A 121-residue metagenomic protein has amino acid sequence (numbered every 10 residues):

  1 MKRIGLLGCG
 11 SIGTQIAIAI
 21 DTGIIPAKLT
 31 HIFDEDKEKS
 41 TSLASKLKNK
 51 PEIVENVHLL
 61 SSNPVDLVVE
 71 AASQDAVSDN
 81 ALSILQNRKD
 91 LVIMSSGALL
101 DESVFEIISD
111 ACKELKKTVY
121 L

Functional and structural regions predicted by a protein language model:
M1-G5: Extreme N-terminal starter segment of soluble prokaryotic enzymes
L7, L121: Active-site-lining helix/loop region of Rossmann-like oxidoreductase modules
G13-T14: N-terminal Rossmann-fold NAD(P) dinucleotide-binding loop
A17, D21, L85: Gly/Ala-rich phosphate-binding loop of Rossmann-like dinucleotide-binding domains, activating on the conserved
G23-A44: NAD(P)-binding Rossmann-fold cofactor-contacting core
P51, N87-D90, E114-K117: A short helix->loop->beta-strand "cap" motif at the edges of active sites that frequently abuts
V57-Q86, A98-E102: Beta-loop-alpha module in the N-terminal Rossmann-like domain of NAD(P)-dependent dehydrogenases, especially those
L82, S96-T118: Rossmann-fold NAD(P)-binding glycine/threonine-rich loop
